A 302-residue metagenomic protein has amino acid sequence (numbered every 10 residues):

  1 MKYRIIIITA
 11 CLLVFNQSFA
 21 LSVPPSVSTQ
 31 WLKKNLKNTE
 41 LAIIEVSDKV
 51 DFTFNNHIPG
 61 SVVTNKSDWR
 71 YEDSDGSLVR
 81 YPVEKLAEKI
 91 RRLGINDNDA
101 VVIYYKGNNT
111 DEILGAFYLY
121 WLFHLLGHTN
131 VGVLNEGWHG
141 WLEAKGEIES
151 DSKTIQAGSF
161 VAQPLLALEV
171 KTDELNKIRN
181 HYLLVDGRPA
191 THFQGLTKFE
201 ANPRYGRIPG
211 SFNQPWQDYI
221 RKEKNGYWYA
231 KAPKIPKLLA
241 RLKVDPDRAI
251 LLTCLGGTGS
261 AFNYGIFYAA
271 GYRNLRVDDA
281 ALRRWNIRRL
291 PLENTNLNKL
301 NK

Functional and structural regions predicted by a protein language model:
I5-V14: Sec-dependent N-terminal signal peptides
N16-A20: Sec/Tat signal peptide C-region and signal peptidase I cleavage site
L21, P25-V27, K34, T53 (+2 more regions): Active-site neighborhoods of enzymes that stabilize oxyanions during catalysis
T39, I43-R92: N-terminal carbohydrate-binding/catalytic regions of secreted carbohydrate-active enzymes
A42-E45, S61-N65, D99-Y104, G132-V133 (+4 more regions): Structural recognition of the beta-strand scaffold that forms the well-ordered cores of secreted hydrolase catalytic
Y71-V101, W216-I250: Helix-loop module immediately N-terminal to the HCX5R catalytic loop in PTP-like cysteine phosphatase domains
V83-E174, T197, G259-A281: Thiolate-centered catalytic microenvironments shared by cysteine-dependent enzyme domains
K237, L242-N301: C-terminal soluble interaction/assembly domains
